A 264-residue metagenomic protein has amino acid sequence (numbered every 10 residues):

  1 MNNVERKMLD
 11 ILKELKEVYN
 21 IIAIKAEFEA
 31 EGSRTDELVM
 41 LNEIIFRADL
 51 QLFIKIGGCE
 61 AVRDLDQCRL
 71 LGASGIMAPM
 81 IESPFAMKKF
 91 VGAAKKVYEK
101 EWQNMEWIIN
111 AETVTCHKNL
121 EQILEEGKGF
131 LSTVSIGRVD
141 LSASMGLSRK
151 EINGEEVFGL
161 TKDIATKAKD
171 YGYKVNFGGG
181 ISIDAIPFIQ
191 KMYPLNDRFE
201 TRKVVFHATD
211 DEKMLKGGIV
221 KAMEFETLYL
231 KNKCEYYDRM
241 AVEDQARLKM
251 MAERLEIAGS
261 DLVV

Functional and structural regions predicted by a protein language model:
M1-V264: Expand to "…catalyze enediolate/carbanion chemistry for C-C bond making/breaking, isomerization, decarboxylation
